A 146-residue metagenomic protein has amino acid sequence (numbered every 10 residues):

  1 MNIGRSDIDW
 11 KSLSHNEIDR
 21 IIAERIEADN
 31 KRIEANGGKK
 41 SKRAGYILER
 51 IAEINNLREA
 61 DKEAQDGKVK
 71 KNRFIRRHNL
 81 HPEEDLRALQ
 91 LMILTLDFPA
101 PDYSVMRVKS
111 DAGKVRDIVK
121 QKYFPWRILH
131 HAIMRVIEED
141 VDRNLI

Functional and structural regions predicted by a protein language model:
M1-I146: Conserved two-metal-ion catalytic palm core of "right-hand" nucleic acid polymerases, unifying RNA-dependent RNA
